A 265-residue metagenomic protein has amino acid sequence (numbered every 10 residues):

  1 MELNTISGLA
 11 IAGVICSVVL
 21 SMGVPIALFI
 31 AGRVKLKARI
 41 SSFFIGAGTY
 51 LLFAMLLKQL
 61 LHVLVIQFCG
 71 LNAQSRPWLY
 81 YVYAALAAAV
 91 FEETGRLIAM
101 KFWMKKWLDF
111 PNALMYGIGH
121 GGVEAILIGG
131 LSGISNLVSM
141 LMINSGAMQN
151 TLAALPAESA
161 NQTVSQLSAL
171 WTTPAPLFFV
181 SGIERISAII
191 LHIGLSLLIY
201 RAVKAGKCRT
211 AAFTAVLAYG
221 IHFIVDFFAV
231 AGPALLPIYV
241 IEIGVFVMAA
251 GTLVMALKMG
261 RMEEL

Functional and structural regions predicted by a protein language model:
M1-L265: Hydrophobic alpha-helical segments at protein termini of multi-pass membrane proteins
